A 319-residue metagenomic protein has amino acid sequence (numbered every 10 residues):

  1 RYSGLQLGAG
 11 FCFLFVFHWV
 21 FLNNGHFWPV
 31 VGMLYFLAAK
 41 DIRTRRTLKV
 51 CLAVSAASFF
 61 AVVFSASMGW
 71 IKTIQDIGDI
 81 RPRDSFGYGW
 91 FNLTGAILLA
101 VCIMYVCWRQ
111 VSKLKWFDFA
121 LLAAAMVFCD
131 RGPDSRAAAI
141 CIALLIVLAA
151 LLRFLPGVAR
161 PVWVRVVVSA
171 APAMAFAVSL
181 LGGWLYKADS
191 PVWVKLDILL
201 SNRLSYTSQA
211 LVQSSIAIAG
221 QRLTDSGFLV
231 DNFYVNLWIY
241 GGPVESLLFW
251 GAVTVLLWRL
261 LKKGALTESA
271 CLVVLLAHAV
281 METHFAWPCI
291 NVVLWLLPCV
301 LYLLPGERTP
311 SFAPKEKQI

Functional and structural regions predicted by a protein language model:
R1, L5-K187, N232-E307: Hydrophobic transmembrane helix bundles of membrane-integrated enzymes that assemble and modify cell-envelope
D79, Y88-W90, P191, K195-I198 (+3 more regions): Intrinsically disordered, low-complexity regions
I142, I146, P191, S205-Q213: Non-catalytic alpha-helical scaffold/packing segments enriched in small hydrophobic residues
L180-S201: Aromatic-rich transmembrane-lumenal/periplasmic boundary elements in polytopic membrane proteins
I198, N202-L229, G241-L247: TM-adjacent membrane-interface loops and short helices in multi-pass inner/ER membrane proteins
E307-I319: Short, intrinsically disordered terminal tails adjacent to the first/last structured region
